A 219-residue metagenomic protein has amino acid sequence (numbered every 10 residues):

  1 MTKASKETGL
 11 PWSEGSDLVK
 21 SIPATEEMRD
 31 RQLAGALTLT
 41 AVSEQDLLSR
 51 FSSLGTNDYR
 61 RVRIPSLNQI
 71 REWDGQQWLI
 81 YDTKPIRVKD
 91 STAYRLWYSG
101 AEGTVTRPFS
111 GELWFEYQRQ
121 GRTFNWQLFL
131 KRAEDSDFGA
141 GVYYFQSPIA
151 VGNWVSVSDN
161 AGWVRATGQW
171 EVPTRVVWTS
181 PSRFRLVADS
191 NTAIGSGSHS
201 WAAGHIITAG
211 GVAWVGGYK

Functional and structural regions predicted by a protein language model:
M1-I64, Q69: Extracellular "spike/adhesin" assembly and maturation modules and analogous cytosolic coiled-coil scaffolds
W12, T123-L128: Short glycine-rich, basic-tinged beta-strand/loop micro-motifs
S21-E27, R61-P65, R71-G75, I80-D82 (+4 more regions): Beta-strand-rich, repetitive solenoid scaffolds
M28-R50, D74-F109, N153, G210 (+1 more regions): Glycine-rich, low-complexity segments
T56-R61, P85-Y94, W154-G162: Short, hydrophobic/aromatic-rich segments at coil-to-beta transitions
F109-E112, F129-K219: Extracellular jelly-roll beta-sandwich "head" domains, especially the C-terminal globular C1q domain
L113-N125, S136: Short, solvent-exposed beta-strand/turn "edge" segments of beta-rich domains on protein surfaces
